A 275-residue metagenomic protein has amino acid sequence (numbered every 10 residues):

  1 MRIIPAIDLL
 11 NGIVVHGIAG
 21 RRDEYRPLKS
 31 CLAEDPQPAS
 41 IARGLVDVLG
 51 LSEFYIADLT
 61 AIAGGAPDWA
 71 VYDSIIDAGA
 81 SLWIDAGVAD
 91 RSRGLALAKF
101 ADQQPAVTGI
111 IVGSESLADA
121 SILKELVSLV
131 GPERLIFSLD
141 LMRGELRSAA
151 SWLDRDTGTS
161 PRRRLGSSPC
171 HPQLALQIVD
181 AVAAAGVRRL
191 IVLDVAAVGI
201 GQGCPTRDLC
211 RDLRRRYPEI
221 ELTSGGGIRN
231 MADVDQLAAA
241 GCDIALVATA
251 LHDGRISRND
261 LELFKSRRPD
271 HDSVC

Functional and structural regions predicted by a protein language model:
R2, D77-D85, P132-I136, R147-S151 (+2 more regions): Short beta-strand/loop segments at the ligand-binding rim of alpha/beta enzyme cores
R2-L10, F54-I56, L82-A86, I110-V112 (+4 more regions): Hydrophobic faces of well-ordered beta-strands that scaffold small-molecule active sites in alpha/beta enzyme cores
L10-K29, A96-K99, Q103-G199: Conserved anion-binding
V14-G64: N-terminal beta-alpha supersecondary unit
L45-F100, T206-C210: N-terminal active-site wall of soluble small-molecule enzyme domains
A66-Y72, W152-R155, S168-Q177, Q202-R211 (+1 more regions): Charged helix-capping and loop-helix junction motifs
S81-A106, D119, E125-L126, D208-I244: Catalytic cores of alpha/beta
L123-V127, A238-C275: C-terminal helical cap(s) of enzyme catalytic domains, especially alpha/beta-barrels
